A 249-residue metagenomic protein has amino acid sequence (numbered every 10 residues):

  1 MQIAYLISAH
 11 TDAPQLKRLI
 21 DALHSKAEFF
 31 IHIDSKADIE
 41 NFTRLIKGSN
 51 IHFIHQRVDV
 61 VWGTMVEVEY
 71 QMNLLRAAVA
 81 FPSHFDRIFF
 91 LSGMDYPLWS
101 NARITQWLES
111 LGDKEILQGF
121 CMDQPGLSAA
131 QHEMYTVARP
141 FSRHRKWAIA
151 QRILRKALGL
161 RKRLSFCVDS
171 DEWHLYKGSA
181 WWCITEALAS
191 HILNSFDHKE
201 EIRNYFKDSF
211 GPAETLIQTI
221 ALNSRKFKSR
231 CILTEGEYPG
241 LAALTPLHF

Functional and structural regions predicted by a protein language model:
M1-F249: ER/Golgi luminal nucleotide-sugar-dependent glycosyltransferases, focusing on the catalytic module
